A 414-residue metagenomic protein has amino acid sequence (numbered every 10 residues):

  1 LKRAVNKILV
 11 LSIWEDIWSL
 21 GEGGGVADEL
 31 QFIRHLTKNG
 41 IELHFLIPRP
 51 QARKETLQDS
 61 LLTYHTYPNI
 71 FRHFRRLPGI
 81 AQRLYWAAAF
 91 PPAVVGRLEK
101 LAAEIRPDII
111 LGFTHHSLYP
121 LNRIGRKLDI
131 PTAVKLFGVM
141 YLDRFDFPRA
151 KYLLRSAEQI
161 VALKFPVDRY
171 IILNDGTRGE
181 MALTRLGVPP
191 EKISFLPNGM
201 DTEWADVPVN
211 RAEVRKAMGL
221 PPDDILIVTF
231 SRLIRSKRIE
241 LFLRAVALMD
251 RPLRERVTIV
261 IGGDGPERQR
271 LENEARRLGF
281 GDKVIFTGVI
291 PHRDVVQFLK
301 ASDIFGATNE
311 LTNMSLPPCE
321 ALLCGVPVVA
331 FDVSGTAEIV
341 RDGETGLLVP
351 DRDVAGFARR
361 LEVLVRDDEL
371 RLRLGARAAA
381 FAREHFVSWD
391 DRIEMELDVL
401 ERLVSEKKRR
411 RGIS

Functional and structural regions predicted by a protein language model:
L1-R53, Q58: N-terminal subdomain of nucleotide-sugar transferases
G112-S117, L136: Short His-centered aromatic/hydrophobic patch
M140, K151-I171: Membrane-proximal helix-turn-helix segments that form the acceptor-binding/catalytic region of lipid-linked
G176, G199: Carbohydrate-associated surface elements
V289-I290, Q297-S302: Short alpha-helical donor nucleotide-sugar binding micro-motif in glycosyltransferases
E310: Aromatic "clamp/platform" in nucleotide-sugar-dependent glycosyltransferases that forms part of the donor/acceptor
P327-A330: Short hydrophobic beta-strand element within catalytic cores of glycosyltransferases and related nucleotide-activated
D342-G343, L347-V354, V363-D368: Conserved acidic donor-binding segment of nucleotide-sugar-dependent glycosyltransferases
